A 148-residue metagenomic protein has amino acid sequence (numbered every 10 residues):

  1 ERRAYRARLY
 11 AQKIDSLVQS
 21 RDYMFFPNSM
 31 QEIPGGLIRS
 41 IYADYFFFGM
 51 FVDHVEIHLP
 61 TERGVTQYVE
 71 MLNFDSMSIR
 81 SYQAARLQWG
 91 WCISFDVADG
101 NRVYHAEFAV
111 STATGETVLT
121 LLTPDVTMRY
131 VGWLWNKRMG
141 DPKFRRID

Functional and structural regions predicted by a protein language model:
E1-T66, Y130, G140-R146: N-terminal secretory signal peptides
L9-Q12, A43-F46, N73-Q83, N101-E107: Short small/polar-residue motifs
S16, S20, S29, S40 (+3 more regions): Generic serine detector
E32-Y42, V69-S76, S94-R102: Short, solvent-exposed secondary-structure boundary motifs
F48-W91: Mature extracytoplasmic domains of secretory-pathway proteins
S81-D148: Helix-rich interaction surfaces within compact, conserved domain-sized segments that mediate assembly or partner
